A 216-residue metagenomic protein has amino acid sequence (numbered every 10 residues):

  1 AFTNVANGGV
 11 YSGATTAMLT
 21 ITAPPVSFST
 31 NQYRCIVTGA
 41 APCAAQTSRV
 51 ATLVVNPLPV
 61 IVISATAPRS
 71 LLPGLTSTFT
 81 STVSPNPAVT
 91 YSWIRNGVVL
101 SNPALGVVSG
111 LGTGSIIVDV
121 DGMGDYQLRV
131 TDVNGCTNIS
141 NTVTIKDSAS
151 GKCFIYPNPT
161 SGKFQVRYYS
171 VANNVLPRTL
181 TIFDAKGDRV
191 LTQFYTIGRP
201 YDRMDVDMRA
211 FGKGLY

Functional and structural regions predicted by a protein language model:
A1, V83-S92: Solvent-exposed loop segments of extracellular immunoglobulin-like
V10-T30, G106-M123: Solvent-exposed segments in extracellular or luminal domains encompassing
V37, V130-D132: Conserved structural position at the C-terminal beta-strand of extracellular beta-sandwich adhesion modules
A41-T47, V133-I139: Short, exposed coil/turn segments at beta-strand boundaries within extracellular/luminal domains
A51-P57, V143-A149: Interdomain boundary/hinge segments at the C-termini of tandem beta-sandwich modules
P57-T66, A149-I155: Proline-enriched interdomain boundary motifs that mark the N-terminal boundary and often initiate the first structured
G74-V83, K163-R167: A short beta-strand segment in extracellular, disulfide-stabilized domains
T90-V99, A149-Y156, S161-Y216: C-terminal outer-membrane/trafficking sorting elements
